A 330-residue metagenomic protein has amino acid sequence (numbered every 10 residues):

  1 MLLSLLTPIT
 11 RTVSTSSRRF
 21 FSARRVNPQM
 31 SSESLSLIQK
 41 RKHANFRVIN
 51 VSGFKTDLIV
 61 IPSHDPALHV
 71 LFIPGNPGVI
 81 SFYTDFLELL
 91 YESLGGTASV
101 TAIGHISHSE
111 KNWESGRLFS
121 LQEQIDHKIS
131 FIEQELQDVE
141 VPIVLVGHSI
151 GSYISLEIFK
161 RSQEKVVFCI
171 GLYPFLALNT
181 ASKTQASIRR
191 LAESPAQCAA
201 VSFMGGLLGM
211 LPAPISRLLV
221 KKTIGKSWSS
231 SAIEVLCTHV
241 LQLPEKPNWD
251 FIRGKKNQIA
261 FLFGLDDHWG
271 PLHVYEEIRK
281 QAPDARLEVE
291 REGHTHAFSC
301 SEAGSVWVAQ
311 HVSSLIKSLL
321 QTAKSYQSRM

Functional and structural regions predicted by a protein language model:
L2, N257, E276, A282-M330: Catalytic active-site module of serine/aspartate enzymes centered on a nucleophile-bearing elbow/loop
E33-K55: N-terminal cap/lid segment of alpha/beta-hydrolase-fold proteins
N50-N112: Short, surface-exposed "cap/lid" segments of acyl-processing enzymes
G104-V144: Active-site loop/oxyanion-hole signature of alpha/beta-hydrolase fold enzymes
P142-G147, I170-L172: Short beta-strand immediately N-terminal to the catalytic nucleophile in serine-hydrolase-like folds
V146-G151, S155: Gly/Ala-rich beta-loop-alpha elbow adjacent to hydrolase catalytic centers
K160-S202: Flexible "cap/lid" loop of the alpha/beta hydrolase fold
C237-K280, E290: Conserved serine/cysteine hydrolase catalytic core
